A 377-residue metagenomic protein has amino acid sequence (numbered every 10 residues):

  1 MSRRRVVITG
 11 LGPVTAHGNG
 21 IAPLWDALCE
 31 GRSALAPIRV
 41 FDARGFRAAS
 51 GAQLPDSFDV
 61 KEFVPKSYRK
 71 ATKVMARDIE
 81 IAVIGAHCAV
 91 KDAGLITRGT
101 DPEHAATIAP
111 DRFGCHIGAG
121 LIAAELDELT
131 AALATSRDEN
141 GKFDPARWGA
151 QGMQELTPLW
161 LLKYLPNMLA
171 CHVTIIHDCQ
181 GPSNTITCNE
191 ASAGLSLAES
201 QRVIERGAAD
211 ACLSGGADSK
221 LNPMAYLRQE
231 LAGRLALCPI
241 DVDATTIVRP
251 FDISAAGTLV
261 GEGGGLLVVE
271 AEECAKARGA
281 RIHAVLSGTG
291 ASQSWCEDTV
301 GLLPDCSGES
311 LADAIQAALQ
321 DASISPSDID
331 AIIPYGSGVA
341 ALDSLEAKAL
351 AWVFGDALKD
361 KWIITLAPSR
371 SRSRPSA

Functional and structural regions predicted by a protein language model:
R5-T9, A36, I240-I324, D330-A331: Condensing-enzyme catalytic core mediating Claisen C-C bond formation in acyl metabolism
I8, P23, C29-H177, G181-N184 (+2 more regions): Conserved beta-ketoacyl condensing-enzyme motif
A22-D26, A124-K142, I204-E205, Y226-D241 (+2 more regions): A glycine- and small-aliphatic-rich helix-loop capping segment at beta-alpha/alpha-beta transitions that lines
I81-I96, S196, S310, A314-S325 (+2 more regions): Stable alpha-helical structural segments in soluble proteins, enriched in small hydrophobic residues
A82-I96, P166-A170, T174-H177, S183-D218 (+2 more regions): Active-site-proximal alpha-helical scaffold in enzymes
R137-Q154, A198, R202, A217-K276: Glycine-/small-residue-rich "gating" segment that lines the acyl/pantetheine channel and substrate pocket
T289-S292, D330-A340, P368-A377: A short beta-alpha structural unit
C296-G308, G336-F354, S376-A377: Short glycine/threonine-rich loop-to-helix capping motif typified by GTGT followed within a few residues by an Asp-Pro
